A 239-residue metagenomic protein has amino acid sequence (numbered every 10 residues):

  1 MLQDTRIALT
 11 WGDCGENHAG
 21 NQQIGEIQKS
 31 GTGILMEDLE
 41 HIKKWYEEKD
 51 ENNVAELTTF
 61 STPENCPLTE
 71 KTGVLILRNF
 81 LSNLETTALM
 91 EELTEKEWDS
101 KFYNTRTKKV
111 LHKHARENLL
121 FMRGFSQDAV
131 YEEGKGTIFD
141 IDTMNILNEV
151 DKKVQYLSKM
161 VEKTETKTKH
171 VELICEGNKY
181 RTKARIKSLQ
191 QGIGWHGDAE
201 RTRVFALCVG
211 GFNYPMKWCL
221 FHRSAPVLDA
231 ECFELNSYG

Functional and structural regions predicted by a protein language model:
M1-G239: Non-heme Fe(II) oxygenase metal-center motifs and adjacent flexible, charged/small-residue loops
